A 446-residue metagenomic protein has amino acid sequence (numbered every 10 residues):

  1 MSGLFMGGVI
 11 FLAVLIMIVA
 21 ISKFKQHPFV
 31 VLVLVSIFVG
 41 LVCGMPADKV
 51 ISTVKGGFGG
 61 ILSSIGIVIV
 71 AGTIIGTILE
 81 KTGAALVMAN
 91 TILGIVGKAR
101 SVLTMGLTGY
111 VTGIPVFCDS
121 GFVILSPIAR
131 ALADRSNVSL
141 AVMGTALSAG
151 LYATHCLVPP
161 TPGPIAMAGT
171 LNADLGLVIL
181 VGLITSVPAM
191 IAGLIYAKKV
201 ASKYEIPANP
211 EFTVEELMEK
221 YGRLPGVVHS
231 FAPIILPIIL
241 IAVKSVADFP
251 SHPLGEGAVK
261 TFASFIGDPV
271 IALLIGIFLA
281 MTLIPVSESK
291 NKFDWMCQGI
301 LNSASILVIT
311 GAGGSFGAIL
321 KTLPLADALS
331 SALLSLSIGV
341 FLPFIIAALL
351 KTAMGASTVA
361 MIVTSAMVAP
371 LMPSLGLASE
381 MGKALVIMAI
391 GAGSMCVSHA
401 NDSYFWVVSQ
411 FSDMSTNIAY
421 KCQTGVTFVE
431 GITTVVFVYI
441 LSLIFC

Functional and structural regions predicted by a protein language model:
M1-L4, L180-W295, C446: Long, contiguous bundles of hydrophobic transmembrane helices that form the permeation core of multi-pass
G7-I21, V33-V42, I69-I74, T108-T112 (+7 more regions): Hydrophobic core segments of alpha-helical transmembrane domains in multi-pass membrane transport and ion-translocation
Q26, V30-V33, I37, T53-L86 (+2 more regions): Core transmembrane alpha-helical segments of multi-pass membrane transporters/permeases
G66-G72, I95-I128, Y152, T310-G313 (+2 more regions): Hydrophobic alpha-helical transmembrane segments of multi-pass integral membrane proteins, predominantly secondary
T73-I74, L86-N90, S120-L132, T161-L171 (+3 more regions): Re-entrant/interfacial helical elements at transmembrane boundaries that shape and gate the permeation pathway
E80-T108, A129-S139, L333, M372 (+1 more regions): Membrane-embedded helical hairpins/re-entrant loop segments and their flanking transmembrane helices within multi-pass
K98-I114, N137-C156, D174-L183, V187 (+2 more regions): Alpha-helical transmembrane segments of multi-pass membrane proteins
A131-I238, Y404-L441: Membrane-core helix-loop-helix motifs of multi-pass transport proteins
